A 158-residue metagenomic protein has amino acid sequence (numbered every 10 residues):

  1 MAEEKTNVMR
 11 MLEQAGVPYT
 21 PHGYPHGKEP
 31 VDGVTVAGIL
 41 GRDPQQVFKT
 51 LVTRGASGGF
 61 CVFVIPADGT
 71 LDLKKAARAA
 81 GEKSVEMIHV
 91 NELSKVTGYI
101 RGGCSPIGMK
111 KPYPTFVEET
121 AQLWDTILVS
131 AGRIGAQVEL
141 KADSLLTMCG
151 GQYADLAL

Functional and structural regions predicted by a protein language model:
M1-L158: Extended, low-hydrophobicity, polar/charged segments
